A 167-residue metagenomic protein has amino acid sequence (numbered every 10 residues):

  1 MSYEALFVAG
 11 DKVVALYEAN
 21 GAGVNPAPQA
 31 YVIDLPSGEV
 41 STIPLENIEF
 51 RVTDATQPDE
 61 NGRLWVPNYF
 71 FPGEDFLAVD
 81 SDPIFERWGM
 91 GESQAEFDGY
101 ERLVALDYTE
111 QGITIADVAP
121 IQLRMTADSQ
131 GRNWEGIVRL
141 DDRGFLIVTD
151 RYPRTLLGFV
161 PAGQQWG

Functional and structural regions predicted by a protein language model:
M1-G167: Sequence/structural signature of beta-propeller domains
